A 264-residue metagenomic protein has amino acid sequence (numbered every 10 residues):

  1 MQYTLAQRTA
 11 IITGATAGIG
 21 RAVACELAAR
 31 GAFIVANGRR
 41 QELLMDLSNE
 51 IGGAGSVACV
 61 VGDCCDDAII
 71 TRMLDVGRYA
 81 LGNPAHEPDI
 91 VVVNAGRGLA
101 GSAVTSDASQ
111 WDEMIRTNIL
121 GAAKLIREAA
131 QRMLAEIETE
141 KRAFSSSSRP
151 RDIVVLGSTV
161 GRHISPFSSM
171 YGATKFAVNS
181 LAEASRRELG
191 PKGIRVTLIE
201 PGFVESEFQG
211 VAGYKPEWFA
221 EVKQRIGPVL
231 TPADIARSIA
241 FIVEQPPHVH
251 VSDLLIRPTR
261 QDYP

Functional and structural regions predicted by a protein language model:
T9, T16-A17: Conserved glycine-rich cofactor-binding loop
R30-D46: Conserved glycine-rich Rossmann-like NAD(P)H-binding loop of the short-chain dehydrogenase/reductase
S102-A103, D107-I115: Substrate-binding pocket helix/loop in short-chain dehydrogenase/reductase
I126, T174: Active-site helix of classical SDR
Q131, R187-G190: Alpha-helical segment proximal to the catalytic Tyr-Lys
S158: Residue(s) in the substrate-gating loop at a strand-loop-helix junction that position the organic substrate next
L198-I199, W218-P264: C-terminal helical subdomain
